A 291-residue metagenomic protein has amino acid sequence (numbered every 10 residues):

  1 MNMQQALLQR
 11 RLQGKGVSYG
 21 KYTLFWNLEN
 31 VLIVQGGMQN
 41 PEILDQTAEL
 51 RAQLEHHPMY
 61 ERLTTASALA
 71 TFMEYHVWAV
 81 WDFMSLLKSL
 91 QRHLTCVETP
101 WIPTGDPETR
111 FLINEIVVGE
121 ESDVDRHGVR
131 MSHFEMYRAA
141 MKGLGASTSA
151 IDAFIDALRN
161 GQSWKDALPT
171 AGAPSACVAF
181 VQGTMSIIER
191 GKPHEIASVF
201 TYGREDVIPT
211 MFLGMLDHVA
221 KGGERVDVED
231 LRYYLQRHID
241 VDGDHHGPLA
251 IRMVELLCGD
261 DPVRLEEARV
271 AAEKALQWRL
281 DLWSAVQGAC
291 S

Functional and structural regions predicted by a protein language model:
M1-M3: Methionine residue identity
Q5, R10, Y22: Cationic, low-complexity basic patches in intrinsically disordered or flexible, solvent-exposed regions
G37-S291: Non-heme di-metal
